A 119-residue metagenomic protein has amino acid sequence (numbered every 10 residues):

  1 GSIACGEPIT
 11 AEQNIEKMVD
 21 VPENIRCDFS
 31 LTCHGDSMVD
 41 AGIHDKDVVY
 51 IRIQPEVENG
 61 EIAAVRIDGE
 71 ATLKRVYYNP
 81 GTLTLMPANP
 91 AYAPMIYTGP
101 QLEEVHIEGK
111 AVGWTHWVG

Functional and structural regions predicted by a protein language model:
G1-H44, N59, E70-A71, Y78-T82 (+3 more regions): Short, positionally conserved secondary-structure boundary motifs
I3, P55, N89: Short, flexible active-site-adjacent loop segments at beta-strand->alpha-helix junctions, enriched in small/polar
L31, A63-V65, L85: Well-ordered beta-strand positions enriched in small/hydrophobic/aromatic, beta-favoring residues
V48-I51, A64: Hydrophobic beta-strand signal
I51-E58: Short acidic low-complexity segments
V65-R66, A93-L102: Short aromatic-glycine motifs in intrinsically disordered, low-complexity regions
T72-I96: PDZ-domain C-terminal substructure recognizer with occasional recognition of PDZ-binding tails
